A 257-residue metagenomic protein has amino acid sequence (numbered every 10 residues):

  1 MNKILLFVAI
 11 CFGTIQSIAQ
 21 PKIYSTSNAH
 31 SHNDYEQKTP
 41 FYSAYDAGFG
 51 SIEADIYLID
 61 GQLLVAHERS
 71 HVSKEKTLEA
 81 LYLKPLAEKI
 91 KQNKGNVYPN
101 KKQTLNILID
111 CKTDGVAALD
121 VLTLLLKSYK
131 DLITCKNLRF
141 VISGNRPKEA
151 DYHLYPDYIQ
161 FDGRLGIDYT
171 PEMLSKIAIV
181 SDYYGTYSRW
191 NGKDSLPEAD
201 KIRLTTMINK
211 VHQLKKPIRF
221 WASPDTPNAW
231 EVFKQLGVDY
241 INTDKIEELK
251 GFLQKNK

Functional and structural regions predicted by a protein language model:
M1-Y24: Bacterial Sec-dependent N-terminal signal peptides
A19-K257: Phosphate-group recognition and catalysis centered on beta-loop-alpha active-site segments
